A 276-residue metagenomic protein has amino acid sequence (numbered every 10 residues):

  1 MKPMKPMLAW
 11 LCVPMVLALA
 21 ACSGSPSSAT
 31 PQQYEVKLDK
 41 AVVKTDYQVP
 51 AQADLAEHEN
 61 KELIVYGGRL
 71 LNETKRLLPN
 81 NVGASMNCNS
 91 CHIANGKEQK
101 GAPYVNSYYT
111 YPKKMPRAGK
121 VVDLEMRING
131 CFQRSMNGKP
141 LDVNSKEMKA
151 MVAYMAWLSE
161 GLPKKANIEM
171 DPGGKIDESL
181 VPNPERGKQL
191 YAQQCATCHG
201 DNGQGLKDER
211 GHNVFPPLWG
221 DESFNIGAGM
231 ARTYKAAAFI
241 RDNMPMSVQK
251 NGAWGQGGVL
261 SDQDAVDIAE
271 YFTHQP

Functional and structural regions predicted by a protein language model:
K2-G68, T74, K113-E185: Post-cleavage N-terminal segment of exported redox proteins
A41, K61-Y66, E98-L141, M151 (+1 more regions): Extracytoplasmic electron-transfer domains, predominantly the class I c-type cytochrome c fold
E59-N95, S179-F215: Sequence/structural segment immediately N-terminal to covalent heme-attachment motifs in c-type and related
T74-L78, N95, S159, M244 (+1 more regions): A generic secondary-structure signal for well-formed alpha-helical elements
L78-M86, A166-G173, D208, V248-G257: Short helix/loop segment immediately N-terminal to the Walker
M86, S90, K146, A150-A153 (+1 more regions): Amphipathic alpha-helical interaction segments
N89-E98, A156, C198-G205, W219 (+2 more regions): Detector for the c-type heme attachment site
Q99-Y104, P163-N167, K207-G211: Short, solvent-exposed loop/turn and secondary-structure capping segments
